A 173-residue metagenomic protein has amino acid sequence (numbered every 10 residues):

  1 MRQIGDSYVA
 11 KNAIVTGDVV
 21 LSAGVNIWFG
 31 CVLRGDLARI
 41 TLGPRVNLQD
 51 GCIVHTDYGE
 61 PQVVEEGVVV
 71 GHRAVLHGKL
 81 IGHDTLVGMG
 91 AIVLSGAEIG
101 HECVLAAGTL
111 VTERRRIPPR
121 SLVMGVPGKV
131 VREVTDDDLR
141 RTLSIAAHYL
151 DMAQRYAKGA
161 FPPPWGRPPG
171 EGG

Functional and structural regions predicted by a protein language model:
G5, A10-K11, T16-G17, S22-A23 (+15 more regions): Left-handed beta-helix
D6, A10, E60-Q62, E66-V75 (+2 more regions): C-terminal segments of enzyme domains that contribute to small-molecule binding surfaces
R39: Phosphate/pyrophosphate-binding betaalpha-module
